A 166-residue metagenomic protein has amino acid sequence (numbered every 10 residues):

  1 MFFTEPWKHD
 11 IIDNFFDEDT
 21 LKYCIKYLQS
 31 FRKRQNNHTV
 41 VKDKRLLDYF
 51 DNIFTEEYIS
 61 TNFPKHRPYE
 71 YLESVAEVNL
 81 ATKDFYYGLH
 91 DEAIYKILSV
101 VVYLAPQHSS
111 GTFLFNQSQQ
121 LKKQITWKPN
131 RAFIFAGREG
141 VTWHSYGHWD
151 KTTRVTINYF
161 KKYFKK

Functional and structural regions predicted by a protein language model:
M1-Y69: Non-heme Fe(II)/2-oxoglutarate
I11, S99, T156: Amphipathic alpha-helical recognition patches that constitute DNA-binding helices
D19, L28-F31, N79, Q107 (+1 more regions): Generic recognition of well-structured, leucine-rich alpha-helical segments and adjacent helix-turn regions within
D43-F54, Y86-Y87, Q120, Y146-G147: Active-site rim elements
L47-F50, S99-Y103: Conserved short hydrophobic patches within well-ordered secondary structure
P64-L98, V102, G111-Q117: Non-heme Fe(II) oxygenase catalytic core, chiefly the N-lobe of the double-stranded beta-helix
D84-F85, I94-K96, P106-K166: Catalytic core of Fe(II)/2-oxoglutarate
